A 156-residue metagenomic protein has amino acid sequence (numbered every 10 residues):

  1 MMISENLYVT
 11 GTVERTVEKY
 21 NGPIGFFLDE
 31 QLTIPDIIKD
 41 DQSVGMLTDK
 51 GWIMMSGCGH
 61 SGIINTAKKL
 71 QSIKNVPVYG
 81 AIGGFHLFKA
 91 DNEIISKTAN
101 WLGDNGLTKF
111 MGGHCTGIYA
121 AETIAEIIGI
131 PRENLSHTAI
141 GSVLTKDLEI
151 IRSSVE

Functional and structural regions predicted by a protein language model:
M1-D49: Active-site-proximal loop/helix segment associated with metal-binding centers of metalloenzymes
M1-N21, E122-G129, N134-T138, V143 (+1 more regions): Binuclear metal-dependent hydrolase catalytic cores
P23-F26, D104, S142: Intrinsically disordered, low-complexity regions
I37-S43, L47-I140: Cap/insert and terminal regions of metallo-dependent hydrolase folds
L148-E156: Short, surface-exposed amphipathic charged segments that create phosphate/polyanion-binding patches used for binding
